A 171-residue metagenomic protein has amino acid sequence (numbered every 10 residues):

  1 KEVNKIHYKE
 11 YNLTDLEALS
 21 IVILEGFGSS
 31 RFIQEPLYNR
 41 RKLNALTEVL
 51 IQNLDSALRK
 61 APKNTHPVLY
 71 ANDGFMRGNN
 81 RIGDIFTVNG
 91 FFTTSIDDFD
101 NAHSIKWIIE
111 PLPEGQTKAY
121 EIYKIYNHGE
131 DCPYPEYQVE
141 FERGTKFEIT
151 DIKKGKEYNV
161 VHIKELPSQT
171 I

Functional and structural regions predicted by a protein language model:
K1-I171: Mono-ADP-ribosyltransferase
